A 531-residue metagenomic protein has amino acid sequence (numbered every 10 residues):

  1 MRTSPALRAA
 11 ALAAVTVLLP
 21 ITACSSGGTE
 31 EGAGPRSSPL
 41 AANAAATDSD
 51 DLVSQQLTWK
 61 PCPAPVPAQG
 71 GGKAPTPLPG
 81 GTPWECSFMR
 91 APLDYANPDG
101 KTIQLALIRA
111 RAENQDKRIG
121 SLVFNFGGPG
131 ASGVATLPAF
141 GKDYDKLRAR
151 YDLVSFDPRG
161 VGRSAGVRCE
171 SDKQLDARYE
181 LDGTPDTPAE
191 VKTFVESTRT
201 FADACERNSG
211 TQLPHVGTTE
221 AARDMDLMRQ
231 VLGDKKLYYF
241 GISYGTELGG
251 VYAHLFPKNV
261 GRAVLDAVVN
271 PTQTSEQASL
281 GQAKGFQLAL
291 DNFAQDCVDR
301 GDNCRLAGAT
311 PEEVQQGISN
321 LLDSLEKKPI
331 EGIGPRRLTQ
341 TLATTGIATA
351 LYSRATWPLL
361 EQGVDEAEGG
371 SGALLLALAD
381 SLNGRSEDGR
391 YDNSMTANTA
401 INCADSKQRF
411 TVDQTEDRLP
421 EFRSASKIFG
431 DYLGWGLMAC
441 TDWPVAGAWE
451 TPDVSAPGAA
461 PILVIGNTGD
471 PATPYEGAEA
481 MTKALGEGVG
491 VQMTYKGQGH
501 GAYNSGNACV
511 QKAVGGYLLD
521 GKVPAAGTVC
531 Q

Functional and structural regions predicted by a protein language model:
R2-A13, C24-G183, A222, P311-E312 (+3 more regions): Catalytic-loop region of hydrolases
L19-A23: C-terminal motif of bacterial Sec signal peptides marking the signal peptidase cleavage site
D50-D51, V314-A459: Alpha/beta-hydrolase fold active-site neighborhood
L107, G486-G501: Catalytic histidine neighborhood in serine/cysteine hydrolases with alpha/beta-hydrolase-type architecture
R168-D182, A253-G317, Q362-S386: A catalytic-pocket lid/entrance helix-loop region that shapes and gates access to the active site across common
G458, L463-G466, D470: Short beta-strand/loop motif that positions the catalytic acidic residue of the alpha/beta-hydrolase fold
P471-G477: Conserved alpha/beta-hydrolase "acid-adjacent" motif
Q498-Q511: Catalytic histidine-centered segment of alpha/beta-hydrolase-like enzymes
